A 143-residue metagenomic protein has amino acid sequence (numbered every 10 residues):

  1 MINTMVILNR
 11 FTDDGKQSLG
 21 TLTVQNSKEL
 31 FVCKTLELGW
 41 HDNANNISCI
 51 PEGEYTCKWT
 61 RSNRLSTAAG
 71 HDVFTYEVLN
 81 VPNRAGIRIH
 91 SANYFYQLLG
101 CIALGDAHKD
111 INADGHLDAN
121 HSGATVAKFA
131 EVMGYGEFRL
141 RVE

Functional and structural regions predicted by a protein language model:
M1-F138, E143: Cell wall/extracellular polymer interaction/catalysis modules
